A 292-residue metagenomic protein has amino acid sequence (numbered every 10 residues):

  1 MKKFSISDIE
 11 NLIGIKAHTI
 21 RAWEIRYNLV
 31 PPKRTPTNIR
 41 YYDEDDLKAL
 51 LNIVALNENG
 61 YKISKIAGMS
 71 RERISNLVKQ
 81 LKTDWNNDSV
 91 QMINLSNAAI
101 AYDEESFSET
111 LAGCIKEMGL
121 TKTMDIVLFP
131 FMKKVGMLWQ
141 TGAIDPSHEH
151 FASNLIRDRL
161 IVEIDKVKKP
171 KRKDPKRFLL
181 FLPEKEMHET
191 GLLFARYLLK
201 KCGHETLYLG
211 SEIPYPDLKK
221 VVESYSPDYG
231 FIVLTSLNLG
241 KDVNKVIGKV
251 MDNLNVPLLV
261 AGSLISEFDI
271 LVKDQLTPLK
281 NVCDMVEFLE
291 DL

Functional and structural regions predicted by a protein language model:
M1, G14-I15, L47, T190 (+2 more regions): Residue-level recognition of alpha-helix initiation/capping sites
M1-E10: A short, Lys/Arg-rich alpha-helix, primarily the initiator
F4-S5, H18, L51, F194 (+1 more regions): Short Gly/charged-rich anion-binding patches and loops
I6, I20, I247: Generic structural marker for isolated residues within well-ordered, non-membrane alpha-helices of soluble domains
I9, K16-T19, S211-P214: Short glycine/proline-centered loop/turn elements that form peptide/ligand docking sites
L12, K16-K168: Long amphipathic alpha-helical segments
A143-D145, F151-L292: C-terminal regulatory/effector modules of DNA-binding transcriptional regulators
